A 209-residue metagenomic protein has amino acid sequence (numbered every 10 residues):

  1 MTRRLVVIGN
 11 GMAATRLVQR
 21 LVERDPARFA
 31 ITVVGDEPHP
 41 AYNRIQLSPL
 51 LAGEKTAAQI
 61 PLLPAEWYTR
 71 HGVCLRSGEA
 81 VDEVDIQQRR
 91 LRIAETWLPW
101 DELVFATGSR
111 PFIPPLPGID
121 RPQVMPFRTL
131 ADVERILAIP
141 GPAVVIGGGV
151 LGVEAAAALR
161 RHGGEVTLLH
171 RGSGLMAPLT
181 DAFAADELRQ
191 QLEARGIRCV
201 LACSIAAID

Functional and structural regions predicted by a protein language model:
M1-V6, P61-V144: FAD-binding core/adjacent interface of flavoenzyme oxidoreductases
T2-C74, A158-L179, F183: Beta1-alpha1 glycine-rich phosphate/pyrophosphate-binding loop at the start of Rossmann-like nucleotide-binding domains
G9-M12, R128, I146-L151: Glycine-rich Rossmann-fold phosphate-binding loop(s) that bind the pyrophosphate of adenine dinucleotide cofactors
V34, G78-A80, F127, V150 (+1 more regions): Conserved beta-strand termini and adjacent loop/short-helix elements that scaffold enzyme active sites in alpha/beta
L75-R92, L98, H162-D209: A Rossmann-like FAD-binding core segment of flavoenzymes
I113-P114, V153-E154, A177: Glycine/Thr-rich phosphate-binding loops of Rossmann-like dinucleotide-binding domains
